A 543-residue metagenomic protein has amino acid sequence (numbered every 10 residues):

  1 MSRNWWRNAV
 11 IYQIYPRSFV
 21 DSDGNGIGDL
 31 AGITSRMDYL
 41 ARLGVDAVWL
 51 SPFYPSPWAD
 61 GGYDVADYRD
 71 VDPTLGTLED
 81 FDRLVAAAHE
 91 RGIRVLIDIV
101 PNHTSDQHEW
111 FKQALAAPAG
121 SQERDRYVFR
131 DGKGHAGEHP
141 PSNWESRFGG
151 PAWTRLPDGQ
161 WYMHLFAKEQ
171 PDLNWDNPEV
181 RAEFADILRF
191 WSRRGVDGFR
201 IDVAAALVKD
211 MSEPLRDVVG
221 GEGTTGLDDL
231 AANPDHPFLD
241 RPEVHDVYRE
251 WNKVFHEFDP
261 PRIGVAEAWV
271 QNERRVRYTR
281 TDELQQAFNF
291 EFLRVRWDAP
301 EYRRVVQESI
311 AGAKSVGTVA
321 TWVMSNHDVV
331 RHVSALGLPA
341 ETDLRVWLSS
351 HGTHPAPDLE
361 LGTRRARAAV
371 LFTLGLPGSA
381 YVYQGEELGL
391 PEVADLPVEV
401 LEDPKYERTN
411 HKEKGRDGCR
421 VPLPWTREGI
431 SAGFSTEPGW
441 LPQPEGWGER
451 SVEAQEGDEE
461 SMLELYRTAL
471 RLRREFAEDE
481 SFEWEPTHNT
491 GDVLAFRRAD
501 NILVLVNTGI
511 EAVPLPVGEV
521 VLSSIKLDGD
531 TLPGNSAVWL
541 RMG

Functional and structural regions predicted by a protein language model:
M1-V517, S523-G543: Active-site and adjacent substrate-binding regions of carbohydrate-active enzymes
